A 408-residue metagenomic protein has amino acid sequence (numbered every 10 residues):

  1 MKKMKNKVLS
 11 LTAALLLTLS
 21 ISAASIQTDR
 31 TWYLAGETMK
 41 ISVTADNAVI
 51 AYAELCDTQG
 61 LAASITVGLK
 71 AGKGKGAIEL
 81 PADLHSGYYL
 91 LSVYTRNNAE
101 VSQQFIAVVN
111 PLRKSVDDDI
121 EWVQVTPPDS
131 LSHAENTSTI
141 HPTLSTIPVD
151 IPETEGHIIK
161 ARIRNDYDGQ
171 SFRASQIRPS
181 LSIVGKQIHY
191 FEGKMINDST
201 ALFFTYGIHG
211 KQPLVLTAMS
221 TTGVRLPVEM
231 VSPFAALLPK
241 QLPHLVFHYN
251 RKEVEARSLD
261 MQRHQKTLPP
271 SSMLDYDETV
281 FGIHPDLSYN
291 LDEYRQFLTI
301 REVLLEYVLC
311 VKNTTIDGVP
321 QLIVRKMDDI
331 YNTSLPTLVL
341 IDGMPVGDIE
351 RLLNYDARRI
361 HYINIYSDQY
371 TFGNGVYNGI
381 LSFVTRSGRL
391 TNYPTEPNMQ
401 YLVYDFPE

Functional and structural regions predicted by a protein language model:
M1-Q27: Bacterial Sec-dependent N-terminal signal peptides
R30, L34, P81-S86, T95-D198 (+3 more regions): Surface-exposed, low-complexity/disordered segments and acidic/polar micro-motifs at processing/linker regions
T31-L69: Contiguous segments within soluble domain cores/interaction surfaces
Q59-V67, E100, K186-E192, V346-D348: Surface-exposed loop/edge segments in extracytoplasmic proteins
K70-I78, N197-L202: Aromatic sugar-binding surface patches on proteins that engage polysaccharides or sugar-phosphate polymers
E302-V339, T371-S387: Extracytoplasmic beta-strand/coil segments of soluble accessory domains associated with Gram-negative outer-membrane
L322-Y366, E396: Periplasmic plug
R359-P397: A beta-strand signature from Gram-negative outer-membrane beta-barrel systems, especially the internal plug domain
